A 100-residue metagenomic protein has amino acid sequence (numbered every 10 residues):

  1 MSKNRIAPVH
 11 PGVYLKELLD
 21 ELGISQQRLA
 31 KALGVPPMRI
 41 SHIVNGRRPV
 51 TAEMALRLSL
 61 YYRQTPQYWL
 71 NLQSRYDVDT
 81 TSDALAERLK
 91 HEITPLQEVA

Functional and structural regions predicted by a protein language model:
M1-I24, N71: A short, Lys/Arg-rich alpha-helix, primarily the initiator
E21, A32, Y61: Residues within the alpha-helical elements of helix-turn-helix
Q27, M38, Q67: Key DNA-contact positions within bacterial/archaeal DNA-binding proteins
R28-K31, L58: Short alpha-helical "recognition helix" segments of helix-turn-helix
V35-V50, R57-S59: Recognition helix of helix-turn-helix/homeodomain-like DNA-binding domains that insert into the DNA major groove
E53-N71: DNA major-groove recognition helix of helix-turn-helix/homeodomain DNA-binding modules
L70-A100: Short, charged recognition helix plus adjacent turn of helix-turn-helix-like nucleic-acid-binding domains
